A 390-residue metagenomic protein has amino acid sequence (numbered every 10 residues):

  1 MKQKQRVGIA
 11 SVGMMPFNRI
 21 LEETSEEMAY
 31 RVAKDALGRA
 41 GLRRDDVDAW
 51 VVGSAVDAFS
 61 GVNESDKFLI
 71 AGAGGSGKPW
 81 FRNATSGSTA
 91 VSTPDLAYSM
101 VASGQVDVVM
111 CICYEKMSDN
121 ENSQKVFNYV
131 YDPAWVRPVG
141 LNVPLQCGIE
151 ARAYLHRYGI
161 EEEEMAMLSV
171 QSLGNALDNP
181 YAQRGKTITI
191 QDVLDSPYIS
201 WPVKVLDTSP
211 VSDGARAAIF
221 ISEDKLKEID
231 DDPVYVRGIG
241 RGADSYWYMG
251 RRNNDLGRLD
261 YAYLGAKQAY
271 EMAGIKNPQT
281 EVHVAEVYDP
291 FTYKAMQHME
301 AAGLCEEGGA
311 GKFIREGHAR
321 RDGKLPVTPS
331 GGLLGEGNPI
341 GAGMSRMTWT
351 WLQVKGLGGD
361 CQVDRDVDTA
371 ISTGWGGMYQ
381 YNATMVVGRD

Functional and structural regions predicted by a protein language model:
M1-E26, D35, Y129, M167 (+7 more regions): Condensing-enzyme catalytic core mediating Claisen C-C bond formation in acyl metabolism
M1-S88, L96, M100, Y154-E161 (+5 more regions): Conserved active-site "lid/cap" helical segment
K2-Q5, V56-I112, K116-Q146, R184-P210 (+3 more regions): Conserved catalytic cysteine-centered active-site region of acyl-thioester-dependent Claisen-condensing enzymes
I9, R44-S54, P79-T85, V109-C113 (+6 more regions): Beta-strand segments within the central parallel beta-sheet cores of soluble alpha/beta enzyme folds
M14-P16, G53-D57, T85-A90, C113-S118 (+6 more regions): Acidic, glycine-rich active-site loops and adjacent beta-strand->loop/helix elements that engage anionic groups
D57-S65, Y248-N253, Y288-K312, G323 (+1 more regions): Short glycine/threonine-rich loop-to-helix capping motif typified by GTGT followed within a few residues by an Asp-Pro
A84-E115, P144-D178, A218-D224, E336-G358: Active-site-proximal alpha-helical scaffold in enzymes
D255-Y263, K267-Y293, A301-L304, L334-P339: Extended C-terminal subregions enriched in glycine
